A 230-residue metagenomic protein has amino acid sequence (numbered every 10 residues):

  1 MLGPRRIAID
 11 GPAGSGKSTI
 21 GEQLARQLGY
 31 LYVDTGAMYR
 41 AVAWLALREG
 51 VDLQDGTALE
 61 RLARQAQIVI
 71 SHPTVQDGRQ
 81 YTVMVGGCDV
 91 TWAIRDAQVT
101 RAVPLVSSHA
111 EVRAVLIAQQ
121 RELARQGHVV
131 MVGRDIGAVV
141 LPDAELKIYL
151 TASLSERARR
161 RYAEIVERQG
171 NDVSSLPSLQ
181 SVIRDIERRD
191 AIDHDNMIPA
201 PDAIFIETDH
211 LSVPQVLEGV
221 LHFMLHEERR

Functional and structural regions predicted by a protein language model:
M1-R6: Extreme N-terminal, non-catalytic leader segments that precede Walker-type/kinase nucleotide-binding cores
I9: Hydrophobic anchor at the beta1->P-loop junction of P-loop NTPases
P12: P-loop (Walker A) phosphate-binding loop of NTP-binding proteins
K17: Conserved lysine of the Walker
I20: Hydrophobic positions on the alpha1 helix immediately C-terminal to the Walker A/P-loop
R26-R95: N-terminal phosphate/diphosphate-binding loop that engages ATP/GTP or pyrophosphate donors across diverse enzyme folds
V90-V166: ATP-dependent NMP and nucleoside kinases share a basic, alpha-helical "lid"
Q120-Q126, R134-V139, D143, N171-G219: Small-molecule kinase domains that catalyze NTP-dependent phosphoryl transfer to phosphate-bearing small molecules
